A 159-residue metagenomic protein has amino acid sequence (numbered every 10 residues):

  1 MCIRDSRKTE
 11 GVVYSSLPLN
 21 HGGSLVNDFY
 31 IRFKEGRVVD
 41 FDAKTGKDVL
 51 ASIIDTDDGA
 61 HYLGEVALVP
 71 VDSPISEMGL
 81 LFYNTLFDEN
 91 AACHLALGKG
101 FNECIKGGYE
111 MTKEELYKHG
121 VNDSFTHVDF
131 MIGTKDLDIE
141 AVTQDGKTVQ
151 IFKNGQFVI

Functional and structural regions predicted by a protein language model:
M1-D5: Conserved small/polar residues in nucleotide/adenosyl-binding loops
S6-D58: Long, well-ordered mid-to-C-terminal structural blocks that present hydrophobic/aromatic surfaces
K8-E10, V26-D28, E35, H61-E65 (+3 more regions): Active-site lining segments that contact anionic ligands and/or coordinate catalytic metals
Y14-S16, A67-V69, A96, E140-V142: Residues in well-ordered beta-strands of folded domains
H21-G22, N102-I105, D145-Q150: Short, surface-exposed beta-strand/loop "edge" segments at domain boundaries and coil↔beta transitions
D40-Y109: Dual-mode signal for accessory low-complexity, basic/Gly-rich regions
Y109-E115: Flexible coil/linker segments and helix-coil junctions enriched in charged and small residues
Y117-I159: Extended hydrophobic packing segments that form well-structured cores
